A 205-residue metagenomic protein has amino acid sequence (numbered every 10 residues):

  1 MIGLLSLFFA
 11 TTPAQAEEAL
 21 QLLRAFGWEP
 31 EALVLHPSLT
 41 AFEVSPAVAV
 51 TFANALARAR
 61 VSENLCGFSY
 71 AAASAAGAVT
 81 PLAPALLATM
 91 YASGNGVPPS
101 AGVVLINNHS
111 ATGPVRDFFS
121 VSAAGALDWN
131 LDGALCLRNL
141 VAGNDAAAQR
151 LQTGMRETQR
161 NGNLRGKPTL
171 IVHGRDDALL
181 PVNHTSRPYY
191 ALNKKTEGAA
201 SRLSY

Functional and structural regions predicted by a protein language model:
M1-Y205: C-terminal His-loop and adjacent cap/lid subdomain of alpha/beta-hydrolase
